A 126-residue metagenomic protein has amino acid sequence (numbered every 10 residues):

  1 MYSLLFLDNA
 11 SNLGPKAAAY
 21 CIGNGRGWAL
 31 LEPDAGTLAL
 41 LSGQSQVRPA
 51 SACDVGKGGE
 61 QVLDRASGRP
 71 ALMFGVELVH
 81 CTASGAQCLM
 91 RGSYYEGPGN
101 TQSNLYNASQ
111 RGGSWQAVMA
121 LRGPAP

Functional and structural regions predicted by a protein language model:
M1-Q102, L121-P126: Flexible low-complexity loop/turn motifs enriched in small/helix-breaking residues
S103-A125: Short beta-strand edge/turn micro-motifs at domain boundaries
